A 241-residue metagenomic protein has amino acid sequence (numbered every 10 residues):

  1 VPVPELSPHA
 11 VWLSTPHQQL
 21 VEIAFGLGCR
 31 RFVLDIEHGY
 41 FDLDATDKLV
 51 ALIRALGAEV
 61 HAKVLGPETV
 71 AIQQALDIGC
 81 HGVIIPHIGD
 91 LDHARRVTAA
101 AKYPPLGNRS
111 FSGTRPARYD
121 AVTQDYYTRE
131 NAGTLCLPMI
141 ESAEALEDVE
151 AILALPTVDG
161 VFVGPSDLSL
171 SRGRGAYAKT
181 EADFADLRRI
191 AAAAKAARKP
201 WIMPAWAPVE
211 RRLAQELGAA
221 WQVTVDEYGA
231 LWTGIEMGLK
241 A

Functional and structural regions predicted by a protein language model:
V1-V60, V64-E68, A99, C136 (+1 more regions): Conserved N-terminal beta1-alpha1 strand-loop-helix module at the mouth
V1-W12, A121-A132, R188-A196: N-terminal amphipathic alpha-helix/helix-capping segment at the start of soluble metabolic enzymes
L20-G26, A62, P67-H81, I85 (+3 more regions): Catalytic cores of alpha/beta
F32-V33, I84, F162, I202 (+1 more regions): Conserved beta-strand positions in the central sheet of alpha/beta enzyme cores
L43-D77, A99-L106, T128-A132, K179-I202: Alpha-helix-loop-beta-strand connector modules within alpha/beta enzyme cores
L49, I53, L91-G107, G175 (+1 more regions): C-terminal helical cap(s) of enzyme catalytic domains, especially alpha/beta-barrels
E68, R109-V122, T134, I140-E144 (+1 more regions): C-terminal alpha-helical cap/extension of soluble enzyme domains
V70, C80-P156, P165-L170: Conserved anion-binding
